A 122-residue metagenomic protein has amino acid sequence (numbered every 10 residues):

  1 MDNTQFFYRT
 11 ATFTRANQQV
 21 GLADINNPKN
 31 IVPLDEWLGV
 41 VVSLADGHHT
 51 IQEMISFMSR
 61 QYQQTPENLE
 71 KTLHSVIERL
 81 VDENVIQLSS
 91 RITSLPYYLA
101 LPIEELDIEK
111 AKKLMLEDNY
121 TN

Functional and structural regions predicted by a protein language model:
M1-N27: Long, low-complexity, charged/polar intrinsically disordered regions in eukaryotic proteins
N30-N122: Long, charge-rich, low-complexity alpha-helical segments
